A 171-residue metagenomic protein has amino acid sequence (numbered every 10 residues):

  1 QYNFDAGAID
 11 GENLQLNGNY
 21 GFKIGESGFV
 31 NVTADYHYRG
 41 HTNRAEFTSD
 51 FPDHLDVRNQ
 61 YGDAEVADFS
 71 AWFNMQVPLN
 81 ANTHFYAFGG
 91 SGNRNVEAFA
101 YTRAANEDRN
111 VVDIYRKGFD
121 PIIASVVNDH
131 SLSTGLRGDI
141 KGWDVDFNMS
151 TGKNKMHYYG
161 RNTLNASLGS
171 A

Functional and structural regions predicted by a protein language model:
G7-T102, K117, P121-I140, M149: Transmembrane beta-barrel wall of Gram-negative outer-membrane proteins
F47-H54, Y101-V111, N162-S170: Flexible, surface-exposed loop regions and adjacent strand-edge segments of Gram-negative outer-membrane beta-barrel
A87, D108-N110, F147: Non-catalytic accessory segments flanking P-loop/AAA+ NTPase cores
D144-N148, H157, A171: Flexible glycine-rich, low-complexity coil/linker segments exposed to the extracellular/periplasmic environment
K153-H157, N162: Surface-exposed extracellular loop regions of Gram-negative outer-membrane beta-barrel proteins, predominantly
